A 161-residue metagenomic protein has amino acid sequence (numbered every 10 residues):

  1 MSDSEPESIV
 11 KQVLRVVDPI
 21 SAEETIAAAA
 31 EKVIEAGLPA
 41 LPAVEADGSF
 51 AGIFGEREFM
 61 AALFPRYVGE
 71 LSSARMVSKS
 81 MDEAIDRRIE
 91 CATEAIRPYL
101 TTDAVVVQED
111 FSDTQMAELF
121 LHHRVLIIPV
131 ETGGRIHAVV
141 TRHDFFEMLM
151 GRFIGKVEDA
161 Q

Functional and structural regions predicted by a protein language model:
M1-Q161: Tandem CBS (Cystathionine beta-synthase) repeat/Bateman regulatory domains
